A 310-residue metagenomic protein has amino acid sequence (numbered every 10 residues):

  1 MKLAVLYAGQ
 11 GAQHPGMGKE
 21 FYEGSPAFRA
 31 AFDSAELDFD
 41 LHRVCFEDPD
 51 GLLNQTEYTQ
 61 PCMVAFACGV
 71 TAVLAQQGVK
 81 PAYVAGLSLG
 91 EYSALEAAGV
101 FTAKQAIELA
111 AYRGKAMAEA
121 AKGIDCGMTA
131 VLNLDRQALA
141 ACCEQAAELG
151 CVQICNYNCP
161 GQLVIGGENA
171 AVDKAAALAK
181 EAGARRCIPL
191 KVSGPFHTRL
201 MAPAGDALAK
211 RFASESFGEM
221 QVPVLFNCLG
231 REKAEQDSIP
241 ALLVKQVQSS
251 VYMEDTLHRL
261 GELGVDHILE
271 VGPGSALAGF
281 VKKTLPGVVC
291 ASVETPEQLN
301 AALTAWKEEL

Functional and structural regions predicted by a protein language model:
M1-L139, E144, L190, H267-L299: FabD-like malonyl-/acyl-CoA
G11-A12, L37-H42, A98-S249: Alpha/beta catalytic cores of group-transfer enzymes, especially the acyltransferase/condensing modules of polyketide
A75, K180, H258-G264: Non-catalytic positions within long, well-ordered alpha-helices that form the structural scaffold/packing of enzyme
F101-T102, G205-L208, P286-V288, K307-L310: Short, hinge-like loop/turn segments at secondary-structure boundaries
L229, V289-L310: Short, flexible loop segments at boundaries between secondary-structure elements
V251-R259: A short, well-structured juxtamembrane/interface segment
